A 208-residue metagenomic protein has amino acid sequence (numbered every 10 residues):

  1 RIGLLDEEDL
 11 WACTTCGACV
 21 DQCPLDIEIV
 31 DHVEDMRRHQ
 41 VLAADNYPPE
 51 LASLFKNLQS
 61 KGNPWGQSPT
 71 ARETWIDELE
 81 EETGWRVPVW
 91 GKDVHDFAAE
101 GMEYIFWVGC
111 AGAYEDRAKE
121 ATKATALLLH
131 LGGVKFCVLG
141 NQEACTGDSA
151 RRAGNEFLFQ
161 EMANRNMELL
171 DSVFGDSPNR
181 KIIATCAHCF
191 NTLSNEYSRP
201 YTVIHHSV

Functional and structural regions predicted by a protein language model:
R1-V203: Iron-sulfur-cluster electron-transfer modules
H205-V208: Short, intrinsically disordered, charge-balanced linker/junction segments flanking boundaries in proteins
